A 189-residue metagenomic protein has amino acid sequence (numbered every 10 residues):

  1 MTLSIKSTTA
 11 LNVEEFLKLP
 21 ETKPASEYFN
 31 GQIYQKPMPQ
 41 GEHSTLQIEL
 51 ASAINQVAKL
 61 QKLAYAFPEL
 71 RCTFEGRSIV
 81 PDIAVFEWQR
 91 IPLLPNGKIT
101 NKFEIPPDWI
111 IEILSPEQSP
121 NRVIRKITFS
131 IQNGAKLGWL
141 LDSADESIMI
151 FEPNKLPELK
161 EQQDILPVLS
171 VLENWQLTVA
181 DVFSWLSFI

Functional and structural regions predicted by a protein language model:
M1-I189: Gly/Pro/Ser/Thr-rich low-complexity, intrinsically disordered segments predominantly at protein N-termini
